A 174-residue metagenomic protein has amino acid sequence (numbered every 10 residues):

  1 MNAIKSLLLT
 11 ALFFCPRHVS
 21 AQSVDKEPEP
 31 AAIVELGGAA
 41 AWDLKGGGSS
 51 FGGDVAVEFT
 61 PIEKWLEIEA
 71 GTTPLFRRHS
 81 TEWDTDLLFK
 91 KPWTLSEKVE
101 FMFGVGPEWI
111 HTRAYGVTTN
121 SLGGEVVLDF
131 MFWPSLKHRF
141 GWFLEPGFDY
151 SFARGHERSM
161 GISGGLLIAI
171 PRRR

Functional and structural regions predicted by a protein language model:
N2-L9, R17: Sec-dependent signal peptide recognition, specifically the positively charged N-region followed immediately by
V19-R77, G161, L167-R174: Short glycine/proline- and aromatic-enriched beta-strand/turn motifs that initiate or cap beta-hairpins
E27, W65, F130-R174: Predominantly the C-terminal beta-signal and adjacent terminal strand-loop region of outer-membrane beta-barrel
P28, K45-S49, R77-W83, G116-L122 (+1 more regions): Replace "Gram-negative outer membrane beta-barrel proteins" with "bacterial and organellar outer membrane beta-barrel
A32-L36, F51-V55, W83-L87, L122-L128 (+2 more regions): Hydrophobic, lipid-facing positions within transmembrane beta-strands of outer-membrane proteins
A39-K45, T73-S80, T94-S96, E108-Y115 (+2 more regions): Sequence/structural signature of outer-membrane beta-barrel proteins
A56-L136, F140: Gram-negative (and chloroplast) outer-membrane scaffold detector with strong preference for beta-barrel transmembrane
